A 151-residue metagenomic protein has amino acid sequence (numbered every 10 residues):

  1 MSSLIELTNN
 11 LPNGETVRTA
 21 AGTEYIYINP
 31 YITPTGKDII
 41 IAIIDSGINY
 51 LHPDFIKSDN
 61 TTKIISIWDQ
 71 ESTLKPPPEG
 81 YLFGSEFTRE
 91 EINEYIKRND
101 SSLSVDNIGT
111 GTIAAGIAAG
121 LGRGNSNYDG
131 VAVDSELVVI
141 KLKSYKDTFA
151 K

Functional and structural regions predicted by a protein language model:
M1-I28: Autoinhibitory N-terminal propeptides
P30-K151: Subtilisin-like serine protease catalytic core
